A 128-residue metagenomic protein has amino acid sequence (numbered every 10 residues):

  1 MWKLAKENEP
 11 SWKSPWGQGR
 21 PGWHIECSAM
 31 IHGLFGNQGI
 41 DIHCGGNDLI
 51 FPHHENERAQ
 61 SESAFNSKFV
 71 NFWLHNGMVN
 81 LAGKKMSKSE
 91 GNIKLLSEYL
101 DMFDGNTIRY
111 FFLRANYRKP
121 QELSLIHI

Functional and structural regions predicted by a protein language model:
M1-L125: Alpha-helical recognition segments enriched in aromatics with Gly/Pro capping that present substrate-recognition
